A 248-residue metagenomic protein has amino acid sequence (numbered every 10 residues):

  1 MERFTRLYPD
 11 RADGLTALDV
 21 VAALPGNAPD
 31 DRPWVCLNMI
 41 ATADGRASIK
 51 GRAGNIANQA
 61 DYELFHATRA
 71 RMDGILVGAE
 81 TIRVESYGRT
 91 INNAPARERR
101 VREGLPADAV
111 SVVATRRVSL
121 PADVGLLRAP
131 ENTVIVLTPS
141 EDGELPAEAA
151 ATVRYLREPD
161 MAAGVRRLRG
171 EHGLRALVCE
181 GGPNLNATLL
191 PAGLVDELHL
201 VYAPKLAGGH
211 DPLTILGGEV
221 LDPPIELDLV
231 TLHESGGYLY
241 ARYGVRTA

Functional and structural regions predicted by a protein language model:
M1-A248: Enzymes that bind and transform nitrogen-containing heteroaromatic metabolites
